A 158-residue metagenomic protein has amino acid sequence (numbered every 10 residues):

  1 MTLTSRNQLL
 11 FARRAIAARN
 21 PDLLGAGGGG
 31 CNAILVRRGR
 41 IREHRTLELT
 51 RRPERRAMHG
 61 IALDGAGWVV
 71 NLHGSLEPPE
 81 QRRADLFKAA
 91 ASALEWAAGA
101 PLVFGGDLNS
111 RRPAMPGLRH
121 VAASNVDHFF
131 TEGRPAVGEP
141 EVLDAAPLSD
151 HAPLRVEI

Functional and structural regions predicted by a protein language model:
S5-I158: Active-site regions of metal-assisted phosphoester/phosphodiester hydrolases, unifying DNase/endonuclease modules
